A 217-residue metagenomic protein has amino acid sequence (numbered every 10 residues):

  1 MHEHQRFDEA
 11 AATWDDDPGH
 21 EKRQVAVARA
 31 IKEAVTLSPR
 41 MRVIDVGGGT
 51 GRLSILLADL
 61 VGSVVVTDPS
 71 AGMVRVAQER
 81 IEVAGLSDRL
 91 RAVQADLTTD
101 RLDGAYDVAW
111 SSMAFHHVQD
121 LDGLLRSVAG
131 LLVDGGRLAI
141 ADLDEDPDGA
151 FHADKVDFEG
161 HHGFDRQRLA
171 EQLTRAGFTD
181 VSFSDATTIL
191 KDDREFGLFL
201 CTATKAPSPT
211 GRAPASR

Functional and structural regions predicted by a protein language model:
M1-S38, R52, V76, V83: Conserved class I S-adenosyl-L-methionine
P18-E21, R137-T202: C-terminal alpha-helical "lid/dimerization" subdomain adjacent to the S-adenosyl-L-methionine
R42, G136-R137: Short glycine-centered segments of the SAM/dcSAM-binding site in methyltransferase folds
I44-T99: Class I SAM-dependent methyltransferase SAM/SAH-binding core
L86, V118-Q119, L132-V133: Helix-to-beta-strand junctions that scaffold the AdoMet/dcAdoMet cofactor pocket in Class I SAM-dependent enzymes
W110: A conserved beta-strand element that flanks and buttresses the S-adenosyl-L-methionine
M113-A114: Short catalytic micro-motifs in class I SAM-dependent methyltransferases
D122-D134: A short glycine-rich, Lys/Arg-flanked "PGG" loop and its adjoining helix->strand segment in the class I
